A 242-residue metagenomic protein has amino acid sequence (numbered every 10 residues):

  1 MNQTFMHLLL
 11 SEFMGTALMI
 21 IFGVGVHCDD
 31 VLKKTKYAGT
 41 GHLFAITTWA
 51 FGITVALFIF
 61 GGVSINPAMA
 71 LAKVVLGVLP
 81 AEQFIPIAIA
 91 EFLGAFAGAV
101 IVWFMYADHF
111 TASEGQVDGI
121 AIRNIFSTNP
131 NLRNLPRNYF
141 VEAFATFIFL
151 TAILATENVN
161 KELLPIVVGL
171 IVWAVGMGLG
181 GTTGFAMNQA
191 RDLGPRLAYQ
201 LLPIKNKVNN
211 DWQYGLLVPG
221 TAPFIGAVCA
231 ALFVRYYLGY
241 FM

Functional and structural regions predicted by a protein language model:
M1-M242: Membrane-interface helix-loop junctions and terminal tails of multi-pass membrane proteins
